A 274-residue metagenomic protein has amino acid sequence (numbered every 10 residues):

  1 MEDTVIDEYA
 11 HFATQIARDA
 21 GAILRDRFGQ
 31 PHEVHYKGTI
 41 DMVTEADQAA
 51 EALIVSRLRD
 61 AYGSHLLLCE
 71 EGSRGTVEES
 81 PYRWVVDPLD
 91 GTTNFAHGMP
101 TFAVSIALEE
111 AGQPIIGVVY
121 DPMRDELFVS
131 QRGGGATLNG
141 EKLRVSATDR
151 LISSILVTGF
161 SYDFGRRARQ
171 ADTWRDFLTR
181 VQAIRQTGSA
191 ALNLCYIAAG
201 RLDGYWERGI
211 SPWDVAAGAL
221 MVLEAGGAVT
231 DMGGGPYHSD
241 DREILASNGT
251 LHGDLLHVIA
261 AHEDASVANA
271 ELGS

Functional and structural regions predicted by a protein language model:
M1-L89, T250, D264-S274: N-terminal subdomain of lithium-sensitive/metallo-dependent phosphomonoesterases centered on the IMPase/IPPase/PAP
A13, A17-A20, A50, G117 (+3 more regions): Small-residue (primarily alanine) positions within well-ordered alpha-helices, especially packing/interaction faces
L24, D47, L58, T92 (+6 more regions): Residue-level signal for inorganic ion chemistry
V34, R59, R74-V77, V119 (+3 more regions): Short secondary-structure boundary/capping segments
D41, D47, E51, E70-E71 (+7 more regions): Acidic active-site catalytic centers that drive phospho-/nucleotidyl reactions and related ester hydrolyses
E78-T137, I152: DPxDG-like acidic metal-binding loop motif
R144-S274: An extended, acidic
